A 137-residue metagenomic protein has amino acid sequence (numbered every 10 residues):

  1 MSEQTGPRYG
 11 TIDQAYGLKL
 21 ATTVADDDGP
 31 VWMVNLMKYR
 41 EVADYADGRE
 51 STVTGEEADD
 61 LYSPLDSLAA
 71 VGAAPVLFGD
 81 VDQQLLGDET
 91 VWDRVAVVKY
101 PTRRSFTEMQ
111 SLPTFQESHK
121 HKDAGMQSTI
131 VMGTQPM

Functional and structural regions predicted by a protein language model:
M1-R94, P101-S105, Q135-M137: Short S/T/G/P-rich N-terminal loop/turn motif that feeds into the first structured element of a domain
V97-M137: Short, Lys/Arg-rich amphipathic alpha-helical interaction segments that bind nucleic acids or acidic protein surfaces
